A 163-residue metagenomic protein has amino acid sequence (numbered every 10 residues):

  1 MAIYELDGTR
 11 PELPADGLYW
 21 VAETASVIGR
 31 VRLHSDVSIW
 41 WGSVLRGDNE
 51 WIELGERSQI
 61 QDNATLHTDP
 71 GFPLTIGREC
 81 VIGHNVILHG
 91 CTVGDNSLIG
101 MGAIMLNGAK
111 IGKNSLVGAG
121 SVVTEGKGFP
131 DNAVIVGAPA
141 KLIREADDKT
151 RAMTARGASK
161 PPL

Functional and structural regions predicted by a protein language model:
M1-D16, D48, L54-E56, D62-A64 (+2 more regions): Glycine-rich hexapeptide-repeat left-handed beta-helix
M1-S38, G42-V44, D48: Extended, small-residue-rich solenoid/repeat segments and analogous flexible loops that form exposed scaffolds
D36, E56-R57: Residue-level detector of alpha-helical secondary structure
